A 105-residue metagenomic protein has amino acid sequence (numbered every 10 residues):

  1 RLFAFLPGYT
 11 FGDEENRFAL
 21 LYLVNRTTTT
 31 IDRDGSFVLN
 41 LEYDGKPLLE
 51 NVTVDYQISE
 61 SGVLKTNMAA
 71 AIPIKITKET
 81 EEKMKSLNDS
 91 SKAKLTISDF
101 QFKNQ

Functional and structural regions predicted by a protein language model:
R1-N16, Y22: Low-complexity, acidic Ser/Thr/Pro/Gly-rich terminal tails and inter-domain linkers that flank the onset of structured
A19, G35-F37, I72-I74, A93-S98: Hydrophobic residues positioned within well-ordered beta-strands of beta-sheet architectures
Y22-T28: Asparagine-centered strand-capping/turn motif at beta-strand->loop junctions
T28-L48: Short acidic, flexible loop segments centered on an aromatic residue
N40-L41, D89-N104: Internal, hydrophobic beta-strand segments that form the core of beta-sheet-rich folds
K46-S91: Short, solvent-exposed, Trp/other aromatic-anchored flexible loops in extracytoplasmic proteins
E79-K83, F100-Q105: Short acidic/polar inter-strand loop motif in beta-rich domains
